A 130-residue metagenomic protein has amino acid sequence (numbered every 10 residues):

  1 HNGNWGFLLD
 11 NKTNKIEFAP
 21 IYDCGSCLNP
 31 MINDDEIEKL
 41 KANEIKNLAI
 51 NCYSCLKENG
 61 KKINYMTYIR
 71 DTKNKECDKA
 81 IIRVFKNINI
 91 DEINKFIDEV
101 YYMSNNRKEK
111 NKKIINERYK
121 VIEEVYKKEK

Functional and structural regions predicted by a protein language model:
H1-F7: Internal, conserved structured core segments that host functional sites
L8-K130: C-terminal catalytic region of ATP-dependent kinase domains
